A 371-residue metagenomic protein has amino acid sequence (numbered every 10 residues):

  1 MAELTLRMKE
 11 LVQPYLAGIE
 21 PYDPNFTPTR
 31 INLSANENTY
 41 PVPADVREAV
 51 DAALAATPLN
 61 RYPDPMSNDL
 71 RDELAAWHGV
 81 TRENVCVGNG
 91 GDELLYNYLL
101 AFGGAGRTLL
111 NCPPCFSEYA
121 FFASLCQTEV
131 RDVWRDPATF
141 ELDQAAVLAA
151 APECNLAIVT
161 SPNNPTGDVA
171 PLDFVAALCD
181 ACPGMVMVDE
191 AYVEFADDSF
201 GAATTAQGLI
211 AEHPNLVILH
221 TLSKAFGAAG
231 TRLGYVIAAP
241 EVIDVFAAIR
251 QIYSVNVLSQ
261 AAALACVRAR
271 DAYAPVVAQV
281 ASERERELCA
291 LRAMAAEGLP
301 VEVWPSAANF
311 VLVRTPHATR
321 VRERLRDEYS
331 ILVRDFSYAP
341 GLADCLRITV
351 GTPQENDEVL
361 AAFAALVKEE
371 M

Functional and structural regions predicted by a protein language model:
A2-R61, P152-E153: N-terminal "arm"/small-domain region of PLP-dependent enzymes with the aminotransferase-like
P14-L16, P21, P305-S306, V313-R314 (+1 more regions): Conserved PLP cofactor-binding pocket of PLP-dependent enzymes
P43, N215-A295, E302-V303: PLP-dependent aminotransferase class I/II
N68-T108, T315, T319: Phosphate-binding glycine-rich loop
A101-V159: PLP-dependent aminotransferase-like
E141-P152, P165-V186, E190-A228, E241: Active-site pre-lysine segment of PLP-dependent enzymes
D173, D327-E328, Y338-M371: PLP-dependent enzyme catalytic core of the Aspartate aminotransferase-like
A281, M294-Y329: Conserved PLP-binding catalytic core of the aspartate aminotransferase-like
